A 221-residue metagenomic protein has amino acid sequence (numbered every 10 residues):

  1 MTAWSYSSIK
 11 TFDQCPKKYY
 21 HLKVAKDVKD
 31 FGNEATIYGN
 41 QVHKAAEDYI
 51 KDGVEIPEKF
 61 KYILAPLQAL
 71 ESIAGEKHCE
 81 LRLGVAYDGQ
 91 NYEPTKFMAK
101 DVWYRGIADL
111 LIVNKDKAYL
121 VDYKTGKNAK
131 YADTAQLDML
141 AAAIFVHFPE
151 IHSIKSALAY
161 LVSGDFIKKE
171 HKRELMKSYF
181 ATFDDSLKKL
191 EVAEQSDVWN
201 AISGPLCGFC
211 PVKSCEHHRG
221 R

Functional and structural regions predicted by a protein language model:
M1, K17-K29, K117-V121, S186-E194: Short amphipathic alpha-helical segments and their helix-coil junctions
T2-V54, E80-L81: Nuclease catalytic cores
A3-W4, Y87-D88, Y92-P94, K100-D101 (+2 more regions): Metal-dependent nuclease catalytic regions and adjoining charged, substrate-binding loops involved in nucleic-acid end
Y19-A25, A118-V121, Q136, A157-I167 (+1 more regions): Short acidic (Asp/Glu) and glycine-rich catalytic loops that position anionic groups and cofactors
K23-A25, E34-T36, P57-K61, E76-R82 (+1 more regions): Short coil/turn segments at secondary-structure boundaries
K29-G32, N128-Y131, I167: A generic structural signal for short coil/turn motifs at secondary-structure boundaries
Q41, A135-A143: Short amphipathic alpha-helical face segments that pack within enzyme cores and frequently flank/anchor catalytic
A45-L120, G126-K130, A135, P149-A157: Catalytic cores of nuclease domains that cleave nucleic-acid phosphodiester backbones
